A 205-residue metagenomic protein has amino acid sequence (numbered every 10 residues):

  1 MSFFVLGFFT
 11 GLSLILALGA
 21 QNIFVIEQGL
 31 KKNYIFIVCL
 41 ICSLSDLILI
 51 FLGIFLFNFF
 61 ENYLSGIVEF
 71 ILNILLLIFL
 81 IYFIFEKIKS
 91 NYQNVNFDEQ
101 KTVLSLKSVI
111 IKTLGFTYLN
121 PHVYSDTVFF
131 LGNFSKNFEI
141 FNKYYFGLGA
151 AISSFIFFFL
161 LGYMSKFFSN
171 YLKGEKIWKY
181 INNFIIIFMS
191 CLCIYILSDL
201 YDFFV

Functional and structural regions predicted by a protein language model:
M1, L106-T127: Selected transmembrane alpha-helices and immediately adjacent juxtamembrane segments of polytopic inner-membrane
S2-F70, V128-Y145: Juxtamembrane transmembrane-helix termini in multi-pass membrane transport proteins
V5, I37, V103, K107-G115 (+1 more regions): Alpha-helical membrane-protein architecture signal
S45-F57, F83, Y124, F157-S165: Alpha-helical transmembrane segments and their lipid-water interface positions in multi-pass membrane proteins
L52-I54, F116-Y124, F188-D202: Hydrophobic alpha-helical transmembrane segments in multi-pass integral membrane proteins
L64-V95, S153-F158, L172-V205: Selective transmembrane alpha-helices of multi-pass membrane proteins
Y92-S108: Flexible interhelical linker loops that connect adjacent transmembrane helices in multi-pass membrane transporters
